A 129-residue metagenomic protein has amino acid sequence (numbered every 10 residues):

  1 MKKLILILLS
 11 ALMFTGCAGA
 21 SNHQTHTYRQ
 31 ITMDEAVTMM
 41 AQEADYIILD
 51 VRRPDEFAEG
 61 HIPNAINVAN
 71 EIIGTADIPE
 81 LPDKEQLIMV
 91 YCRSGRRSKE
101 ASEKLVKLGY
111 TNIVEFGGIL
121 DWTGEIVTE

Functional and structural regions predicted by a protein language model:
L4-L6, C17-M39, Y46, D55-L87 (+1 more regions): Rhodanese-like catalytic fold shared by cysteine-dependent sulfurtransferases and DSP/PTP-type phosphatases
I48-D50: Hydrophobic beta-strand scaffold positions of dinucleotide-using enzymes
